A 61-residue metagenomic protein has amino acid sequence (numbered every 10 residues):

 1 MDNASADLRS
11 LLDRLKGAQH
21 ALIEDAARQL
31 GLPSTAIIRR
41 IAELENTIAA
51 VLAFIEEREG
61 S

Functional and structural regions predicted by a protein language model:
M1-K16: Short, charge/polar-rich alpha-helical segments
G17, A21-S61: Short, charge-rich amphipathic interface segments used for partner binding and complex assembly
